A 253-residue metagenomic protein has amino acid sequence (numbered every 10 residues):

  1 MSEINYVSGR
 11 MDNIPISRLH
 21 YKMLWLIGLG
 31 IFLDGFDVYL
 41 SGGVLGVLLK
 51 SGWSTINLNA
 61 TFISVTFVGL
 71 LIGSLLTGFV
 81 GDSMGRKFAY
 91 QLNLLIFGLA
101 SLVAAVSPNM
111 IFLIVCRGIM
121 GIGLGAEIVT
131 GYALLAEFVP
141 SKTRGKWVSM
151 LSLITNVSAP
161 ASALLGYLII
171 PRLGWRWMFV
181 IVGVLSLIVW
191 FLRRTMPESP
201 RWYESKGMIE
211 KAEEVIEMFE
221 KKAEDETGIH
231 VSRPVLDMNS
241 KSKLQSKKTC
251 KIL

Functional and structural regions predicted by a protein language model:
M1-L253: Transmembrane-helix signature of 12-pass secondary carriers
